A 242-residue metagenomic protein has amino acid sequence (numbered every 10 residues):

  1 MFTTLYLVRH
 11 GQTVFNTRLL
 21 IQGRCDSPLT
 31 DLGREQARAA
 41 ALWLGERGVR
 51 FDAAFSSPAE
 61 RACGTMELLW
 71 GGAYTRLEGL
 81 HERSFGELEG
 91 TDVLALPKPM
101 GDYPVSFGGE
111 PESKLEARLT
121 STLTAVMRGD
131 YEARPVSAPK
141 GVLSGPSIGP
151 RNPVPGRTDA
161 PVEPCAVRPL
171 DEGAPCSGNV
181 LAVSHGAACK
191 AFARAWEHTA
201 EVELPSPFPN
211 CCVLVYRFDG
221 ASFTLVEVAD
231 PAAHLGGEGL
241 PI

Functional and structural regions predicted by a protein language model:
M1-T3, R83, G90-T91, E132-S137 (+6 more regions): Acidic, low-complexity terminal tails and accessory targeting/binding regions of phosphate-metabolizing enzymes
L5, C176-A187: Generic beta-sheet signal
L5-C63, G108-L119: Loop-to-helix element that buttresses phosphate recognition and phosphoryl-transfer chemistry
R38-G101: Phosphate-coordination/substrate-recognition cap region in phosphate-metabolizing enzymes
W43, L68, G72, A125 (+2 more regions): Active-site catalytic microenvironments for nucleophilic, acid-base chemistry
R50-P58, A133, N179-V183: Short glycine-rich phosphate-binding loop at a beta-alpha junction
L96-K114: Short glycine/proline- and acidic residue-enriched helix-loop micro-motifs that form flexible lids or anion-recognition
G186-K190, D219: GST superfamily/GST-like fold recognition
